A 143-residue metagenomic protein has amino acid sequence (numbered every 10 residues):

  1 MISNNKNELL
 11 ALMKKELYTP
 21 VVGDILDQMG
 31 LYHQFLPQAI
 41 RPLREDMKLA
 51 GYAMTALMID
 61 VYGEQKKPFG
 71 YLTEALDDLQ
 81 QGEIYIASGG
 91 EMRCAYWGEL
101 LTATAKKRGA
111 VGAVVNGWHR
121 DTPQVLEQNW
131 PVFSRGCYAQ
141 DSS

Functional and structural regions predicted by a protein language model:
M1-K67, Y71: Intrinsically disordered, low-complexity regions enriched in acidic/Ser/Thr/Pro/Gln residues
F35-Q38, M58, I86-S88, A113-G117 (+1 more regions): General beta-strand structural signal in soluble alpha/beta enzymes
A50-M54, Q81-E83, G109-V111, Q128-W130: A generic structural signal for short beta-strands and their flanking turns/coil linkers
L76-T102, K106-N116: Extracellular/luminal Protease-associated
K106, P131-G136: Short, conserved active-site entrance elements at the starts or edges of catalytic domains
T122-E127: Short loop/helix-cap segments at secondary-structure boundaries that form the rim of catalytic
R135-S143: Acidic, glycine-rich flexible loop/linker segments
